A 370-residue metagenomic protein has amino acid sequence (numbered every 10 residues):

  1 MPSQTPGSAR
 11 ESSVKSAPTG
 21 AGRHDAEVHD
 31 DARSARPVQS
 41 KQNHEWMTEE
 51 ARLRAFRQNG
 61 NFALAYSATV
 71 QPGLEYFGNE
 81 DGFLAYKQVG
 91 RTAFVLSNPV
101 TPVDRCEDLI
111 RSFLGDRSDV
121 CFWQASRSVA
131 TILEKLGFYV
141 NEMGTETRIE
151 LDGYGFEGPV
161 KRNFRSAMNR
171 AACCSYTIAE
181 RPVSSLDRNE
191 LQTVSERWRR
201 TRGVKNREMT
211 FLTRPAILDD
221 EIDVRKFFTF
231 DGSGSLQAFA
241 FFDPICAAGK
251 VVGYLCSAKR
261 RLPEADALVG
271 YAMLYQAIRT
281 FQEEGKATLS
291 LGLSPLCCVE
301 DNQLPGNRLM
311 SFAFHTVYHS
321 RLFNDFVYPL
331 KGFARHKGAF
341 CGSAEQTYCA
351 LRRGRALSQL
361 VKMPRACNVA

Functional and structural regions predicted by a protein language model:
M1-H44: Non-catalytic N-terminal targeting/anchoring module and adjacent flexible stem/linker that precedes the structured
V38-V95, W123-V140, G153-S166, C174-S311 (+2 more regions): A conserved beta-strand-loop-helix scaffold within acyl/acetyltransferase catalytic domains
G82, N98, R105-L109: Segments forming glycine/polar-rich beta-alpha architectures that bind adenosine-containing cofactors
D116-C121: Short active-site oxyanion
T145-R148, Y154, N169: Glycine- and small hydrophobic-enriched segments that form the cores of compact globular domains
V317-F326: Active-site rim elements
H336-F340: A structural motif corresponding to the C-terminal end of an alpha-helix and its immediate exit/capping segment
